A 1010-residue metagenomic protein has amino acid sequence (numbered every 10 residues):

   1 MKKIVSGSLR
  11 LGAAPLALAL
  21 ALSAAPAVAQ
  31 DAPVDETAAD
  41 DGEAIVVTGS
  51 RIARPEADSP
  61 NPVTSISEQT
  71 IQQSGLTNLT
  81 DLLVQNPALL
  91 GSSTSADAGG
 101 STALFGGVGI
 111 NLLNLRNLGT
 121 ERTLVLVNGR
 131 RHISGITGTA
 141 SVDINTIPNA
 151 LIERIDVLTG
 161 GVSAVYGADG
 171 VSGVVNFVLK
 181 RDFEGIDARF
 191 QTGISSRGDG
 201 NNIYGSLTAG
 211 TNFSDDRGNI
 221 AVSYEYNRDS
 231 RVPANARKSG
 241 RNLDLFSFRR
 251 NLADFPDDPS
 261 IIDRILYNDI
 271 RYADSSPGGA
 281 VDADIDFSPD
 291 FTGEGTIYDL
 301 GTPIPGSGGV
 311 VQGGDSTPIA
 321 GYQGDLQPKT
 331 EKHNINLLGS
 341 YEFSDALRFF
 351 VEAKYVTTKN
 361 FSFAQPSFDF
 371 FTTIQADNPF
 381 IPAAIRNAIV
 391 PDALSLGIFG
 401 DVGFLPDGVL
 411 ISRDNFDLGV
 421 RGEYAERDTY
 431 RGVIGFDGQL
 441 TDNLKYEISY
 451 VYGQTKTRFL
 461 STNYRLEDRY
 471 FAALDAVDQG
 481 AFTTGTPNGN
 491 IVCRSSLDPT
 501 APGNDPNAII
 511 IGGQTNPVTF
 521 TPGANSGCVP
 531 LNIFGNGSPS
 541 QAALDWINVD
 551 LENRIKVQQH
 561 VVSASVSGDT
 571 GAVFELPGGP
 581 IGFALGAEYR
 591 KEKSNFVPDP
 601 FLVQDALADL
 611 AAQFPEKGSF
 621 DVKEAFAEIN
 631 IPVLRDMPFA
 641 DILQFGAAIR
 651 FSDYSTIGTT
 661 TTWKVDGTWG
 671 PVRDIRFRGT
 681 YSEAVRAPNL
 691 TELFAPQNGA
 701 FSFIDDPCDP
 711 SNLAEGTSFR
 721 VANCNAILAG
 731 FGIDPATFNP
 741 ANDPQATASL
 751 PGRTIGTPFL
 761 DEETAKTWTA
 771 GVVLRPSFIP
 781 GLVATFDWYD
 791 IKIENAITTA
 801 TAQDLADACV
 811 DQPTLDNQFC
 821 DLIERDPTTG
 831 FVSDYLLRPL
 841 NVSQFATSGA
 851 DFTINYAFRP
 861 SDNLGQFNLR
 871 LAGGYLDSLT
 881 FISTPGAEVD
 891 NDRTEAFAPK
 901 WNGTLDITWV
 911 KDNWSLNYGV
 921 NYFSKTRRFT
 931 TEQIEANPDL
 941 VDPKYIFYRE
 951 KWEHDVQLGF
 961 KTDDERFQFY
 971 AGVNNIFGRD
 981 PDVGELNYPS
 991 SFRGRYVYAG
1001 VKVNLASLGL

Functional and structural regions predicted by a protein language model:
M1-P87, R116, S206, G210-N212 (+3 more regions): N-terminal Sec signal peptide and the immediately downstream disordered periplasmic leader that contains the TonB box
D81-I110, L118, R130-A150, R154-Q439 (+8 more regions): Surface-exposed beta-strand-turn/loop segments characteristic of Gram-negative outer-membrane beta-barrels
N117-L118, E225, R271-G279, P318-A364 (+13 more regions): Outer-membrane beta-barrel transmembrane strands
I186-I194, I642-S655, G667, F677-Y681 (+1 more regions): Transmembrane beta-strand segments that form the barrel wall of outer-membrane beta-barrel proteins
S230, N235-S239, F246-L252, R469 (+5 more regions): Conserved small-residue
F350-K354, F370-G419, E423-E426, V433-L440 (+11 more regions): Solvent-exposed loop/turn elements at secondary-structure boundaries
D609-F620, V832-D851, F858-W952, S991-R995: C-terminal extracellular loops and terminal segments of Gram-negative outer membrane beta-barrel proteins
E794, D877-S878, V920-A936, G959-L1010: C-terminal beta-signal and adjacent terminal beta-strands/loops of Gram-negative outer-membrane beta-barrel proteins
